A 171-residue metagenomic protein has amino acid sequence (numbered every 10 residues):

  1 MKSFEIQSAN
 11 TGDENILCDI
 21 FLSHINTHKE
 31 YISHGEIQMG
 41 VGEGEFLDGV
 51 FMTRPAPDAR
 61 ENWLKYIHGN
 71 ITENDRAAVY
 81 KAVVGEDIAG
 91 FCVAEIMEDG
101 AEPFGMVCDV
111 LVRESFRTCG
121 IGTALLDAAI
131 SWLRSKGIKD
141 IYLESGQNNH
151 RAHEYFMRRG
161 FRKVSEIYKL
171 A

Functional and structural regions predicted by a protein language model:
N10, R113, G146: Residue-level recognition of the GNAT/N-acetyltransferase active site
T11, D19-E102, C108, A171: Acetyl-CoA-dependent GNAT
G12, I16, I88, H150-R151 (+1 more regions): Short alpha-helical
D109-V112, T118-S131, E154, R158: Conserved acetyl-CoA-binding loop-helix of GNAT-fold acetyltransferases
S115, I138, N148-N149: Acyl-donor (CoA/ACP) binding surface of acyl/acetyltransferases
T123, Q147-S165, L170: Conserved active-site alpha-helix within GNAT-family acetyltransferase domains
L133-E144: Conserved GNAT acetyl-CoA-binding A-motif
